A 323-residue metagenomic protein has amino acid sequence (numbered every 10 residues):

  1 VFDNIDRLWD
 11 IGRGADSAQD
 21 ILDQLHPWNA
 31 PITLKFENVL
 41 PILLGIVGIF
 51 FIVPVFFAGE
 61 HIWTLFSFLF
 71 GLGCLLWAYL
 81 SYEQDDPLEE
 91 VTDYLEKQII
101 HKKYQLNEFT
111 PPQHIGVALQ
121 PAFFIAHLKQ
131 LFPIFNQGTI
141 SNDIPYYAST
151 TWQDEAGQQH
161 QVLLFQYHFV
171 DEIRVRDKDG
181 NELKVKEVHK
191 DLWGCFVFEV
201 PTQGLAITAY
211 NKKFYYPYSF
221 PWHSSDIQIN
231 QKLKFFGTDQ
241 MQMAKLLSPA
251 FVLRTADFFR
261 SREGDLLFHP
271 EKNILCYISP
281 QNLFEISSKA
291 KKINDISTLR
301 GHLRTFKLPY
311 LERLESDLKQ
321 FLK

Functional and structural regions predicted by a protein language model:
V1-E37: Cytosolic juxtamembrane N-terminal segments of multi-pass membrane proteins
T33-I49: Transmembrane alpha-helical segments and their cytosolic interface motifs in multi-pass membrane proteins
V39-L43, V53-L72: Hydrophobic alpha-helical transmembrane segments
G48-F51, C74: Helical transmembrane-bundle signal
G73-I99: Transmembrane-cytosolic junction motif
T92-P112: Amphipathic alpha-helical segments
H101-Y104, Q113-I144, A148-A156, Q161-L163 (+1 more regions): Charged, low-complexity intrinsically disordered regions
H168-D171, N181, V185: Polar-ligand-bearing catalytic/cofactor-coordination segments of membrane-embedded or membrane-tethered inner-membrane
